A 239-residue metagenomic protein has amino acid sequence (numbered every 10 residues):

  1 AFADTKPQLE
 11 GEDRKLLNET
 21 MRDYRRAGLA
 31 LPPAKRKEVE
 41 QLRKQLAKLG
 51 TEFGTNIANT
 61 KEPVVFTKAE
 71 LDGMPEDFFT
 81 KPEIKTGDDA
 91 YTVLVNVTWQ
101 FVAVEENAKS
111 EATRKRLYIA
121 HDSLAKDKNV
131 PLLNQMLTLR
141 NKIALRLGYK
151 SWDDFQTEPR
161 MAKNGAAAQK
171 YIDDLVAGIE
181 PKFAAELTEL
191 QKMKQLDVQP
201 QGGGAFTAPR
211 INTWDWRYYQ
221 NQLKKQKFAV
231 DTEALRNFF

Functional and structural regions predicted by a protein language model:
A1-K6: Long, charged all-alpha helical bundle/coiled-coil segments in cytosolic proteins
P7, E12-L42, L46-F53, I57: Extended, charged alpha-helical coiled-coil/arm scaffolds that mediate oligomerization and mechanical coupling in large
P7-K15, N107, N129-V130, I143-L145: A short, ordered amphipathic alpha-helix with a cationic face
E12, L16-N18, Q45-K48, T55 (+3 more regions): Active-site-proximal, well-structured secondary-structure segments within enzyme catalytic domains
Y24-A27, L117-A120, Q226: Short, charged/polar, low-complexity loop and linker segments that flank or interrupt alpha-helical bundles
G28-L42, D122-F155, K163-Q169: A conserved hydrophobic secondary-structure block that centers on an alpha-helix together with its immediately flanking
T86-L124, I211, D215-N221: Active-site-adjacent "gating/activation" loops or surface patches in catalytic cores
